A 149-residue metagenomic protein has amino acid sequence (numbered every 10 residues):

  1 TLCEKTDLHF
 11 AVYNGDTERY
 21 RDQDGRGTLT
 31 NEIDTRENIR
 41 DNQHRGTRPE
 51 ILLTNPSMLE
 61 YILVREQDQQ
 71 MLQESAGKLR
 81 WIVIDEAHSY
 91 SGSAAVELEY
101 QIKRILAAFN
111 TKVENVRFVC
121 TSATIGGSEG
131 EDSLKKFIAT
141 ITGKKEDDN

Functional and structural regions predicted by a protein language model:
T1-N149: N-terminal helicase ATP-binding lobe
